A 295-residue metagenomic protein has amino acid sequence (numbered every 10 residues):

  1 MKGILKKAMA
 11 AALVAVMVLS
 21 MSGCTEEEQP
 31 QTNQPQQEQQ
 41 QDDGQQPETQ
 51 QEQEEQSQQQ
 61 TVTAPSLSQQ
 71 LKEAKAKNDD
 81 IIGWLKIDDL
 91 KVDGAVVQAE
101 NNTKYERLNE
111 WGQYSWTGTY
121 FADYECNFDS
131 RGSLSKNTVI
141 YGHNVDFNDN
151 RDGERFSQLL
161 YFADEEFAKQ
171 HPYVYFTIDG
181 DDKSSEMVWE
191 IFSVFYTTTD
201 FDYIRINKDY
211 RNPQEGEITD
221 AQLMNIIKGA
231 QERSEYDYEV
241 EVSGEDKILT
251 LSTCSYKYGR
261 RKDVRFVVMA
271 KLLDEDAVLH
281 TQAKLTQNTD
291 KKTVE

Functional and structural regions predicted by a protein language model:
M1-A12: Bacterial N-terminal signal peptides that target proteins for export
A12-L13, P47: A periodicity- and composition-biased signal for non-globular, repetitive helical segments
L19-G23: C-terminal motif of bacterial Sec signal peptides marking the signal peptidase cleavage site
T25-E27: Bacterial signal peptide processing site
Q29-E295: Solvent-exposed, non-transmembrane regions of membrane-associated and secreted proteins
